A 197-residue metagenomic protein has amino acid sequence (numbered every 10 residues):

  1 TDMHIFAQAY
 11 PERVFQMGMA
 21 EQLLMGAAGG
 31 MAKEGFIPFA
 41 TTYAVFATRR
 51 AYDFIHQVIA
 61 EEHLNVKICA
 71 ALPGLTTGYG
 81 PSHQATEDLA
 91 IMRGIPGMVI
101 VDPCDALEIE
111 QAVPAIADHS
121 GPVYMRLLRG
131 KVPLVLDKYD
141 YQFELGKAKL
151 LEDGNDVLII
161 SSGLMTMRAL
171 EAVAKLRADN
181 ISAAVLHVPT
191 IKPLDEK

Functional and structural regions predicted by a protein language model:
T1, P193-K197: Short, intrinsically disordered, charge-balanced linker/junction segments flanking boundaries in proteins
T1-R126, K131, Q142: Thiamine diphosphate
A9-E12, R168-L186: Short helix-loop-beta junction
M17-A20, L186-P193: Short beta->alpha junction loops
L64-V66, G121-V123, N155-V157, D179-A184: Structural beta-strand/beta-sheet cores of well-ordered domains, especially the beta-sheet scaffolds that support
I68-A70, A183-T190: A generic structural motif
D88, Q111-P122, K131-K175, K197: Glycine-/acidic-rich phosphate or pyrophosphate-binding loops and their flanking alpha/beta elements
R126, I160-S161, A184-V188: Short, conserved beta-strand edge motifs with alternating hydrophobic and charged residues
